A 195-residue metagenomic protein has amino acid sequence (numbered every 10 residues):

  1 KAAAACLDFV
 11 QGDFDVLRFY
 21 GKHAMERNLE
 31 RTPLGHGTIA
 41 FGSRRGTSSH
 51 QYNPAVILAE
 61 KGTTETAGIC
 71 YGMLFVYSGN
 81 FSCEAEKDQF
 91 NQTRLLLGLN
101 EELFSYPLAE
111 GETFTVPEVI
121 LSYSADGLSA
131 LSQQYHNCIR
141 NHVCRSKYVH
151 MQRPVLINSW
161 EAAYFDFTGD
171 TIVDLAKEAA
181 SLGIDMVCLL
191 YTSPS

Functional and structural regions predicted by a protein language model:
K1-E86, E102-F104: Polysaccharide-binding surfaces and accessory modules of carbohydrate-active proteins
S78, R94-L97, V119-S124: Flexible, acidic glycine-rich loops studded with aromatic residues
A85-L95: Short, basic/aromatic beta-hairpin or loop at an interaction surface
T93-L108: Short acidic, Pro/Gly- and aromatic-enriched capping/linker segments at domain boundaries
Y106-A125: Short Pro-Gly-centered flexible turn/kink motifs
L128-H142: Terminal connector regions
I139-L182, M186: An acidic-aromatic substrate-binding cleft motif
Y191-S195: Conserved small/polar residues in nucleotide/adenosyl-binding loops
